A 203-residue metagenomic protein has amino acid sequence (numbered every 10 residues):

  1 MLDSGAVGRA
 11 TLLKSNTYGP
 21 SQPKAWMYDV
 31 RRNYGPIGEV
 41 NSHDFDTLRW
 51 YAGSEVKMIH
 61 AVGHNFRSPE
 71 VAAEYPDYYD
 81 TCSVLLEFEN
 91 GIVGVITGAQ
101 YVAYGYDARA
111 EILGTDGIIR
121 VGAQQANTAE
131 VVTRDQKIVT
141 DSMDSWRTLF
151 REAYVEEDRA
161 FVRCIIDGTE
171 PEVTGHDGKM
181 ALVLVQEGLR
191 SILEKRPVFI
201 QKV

Functional and structural regions predicted by a protein language model:
M1-P76, K195: Predominantly a Rossmann-like dinucleotide-binding segment in NAD(P)-dependent oxidoreductases
A10, A25, I59, T140-D141 (+2 more regions): Short, hydrophobic secondary-structure boundary micro-motifs
K14-S15, H60-A61, S83, V95-G98: Short beta-strand segments
G38-N41, R151, E172-G178: Conserved loop-to-helix N-cap of the C-terminal "lid" that shapes the substrate pocket in Rossmann-like
D44-F45, A129, V155-R159, V185: A general structural signal for well-ordered alpha-helical segments in protein cores
A73-D77, L85-E157: NAD(P)-dinucleotide binding in Rossmann-like oxidoreductases
E89, A160-V203: C-terminal helix-rich "cap/oligomerization" subdomain common to oxidoreductases
